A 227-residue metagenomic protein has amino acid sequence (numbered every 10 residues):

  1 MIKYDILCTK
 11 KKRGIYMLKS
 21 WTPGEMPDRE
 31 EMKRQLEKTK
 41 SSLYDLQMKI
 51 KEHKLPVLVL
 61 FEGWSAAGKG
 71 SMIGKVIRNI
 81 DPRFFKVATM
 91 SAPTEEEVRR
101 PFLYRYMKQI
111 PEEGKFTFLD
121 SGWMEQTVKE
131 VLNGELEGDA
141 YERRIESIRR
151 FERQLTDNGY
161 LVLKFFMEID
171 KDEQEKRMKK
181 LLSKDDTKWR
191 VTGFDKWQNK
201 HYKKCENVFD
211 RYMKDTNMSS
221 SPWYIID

Functional and structural regions predicted by a protein language model:
I6, R13-D227: Glycine-rich phosphate-binding loop of ATP-dependent small-molecule kinases
